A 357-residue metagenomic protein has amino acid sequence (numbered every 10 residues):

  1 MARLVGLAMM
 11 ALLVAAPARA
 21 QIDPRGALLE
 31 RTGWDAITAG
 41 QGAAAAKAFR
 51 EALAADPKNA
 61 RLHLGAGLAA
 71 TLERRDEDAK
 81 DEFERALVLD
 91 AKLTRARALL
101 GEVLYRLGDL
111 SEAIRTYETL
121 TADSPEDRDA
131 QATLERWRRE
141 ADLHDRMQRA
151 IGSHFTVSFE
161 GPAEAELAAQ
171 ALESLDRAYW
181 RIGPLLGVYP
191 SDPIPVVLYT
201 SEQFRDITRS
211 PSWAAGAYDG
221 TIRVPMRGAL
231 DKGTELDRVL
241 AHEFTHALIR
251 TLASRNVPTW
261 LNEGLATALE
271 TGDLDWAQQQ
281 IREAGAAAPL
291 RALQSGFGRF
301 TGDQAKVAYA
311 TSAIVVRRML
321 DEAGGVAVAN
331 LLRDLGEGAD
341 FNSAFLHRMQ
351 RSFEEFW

Functional and structural regions predicted by a protein language model:
Q21-T38, A43, E51, K58-N59 (+9 more regions): Beta/coil-rich, acidic/histidine-enriched accessory regions frequently appended to metallopeptidases
T38-A39, L72-E73, R106, E140: Register position in tetratricopeptide repeats
N59, L93, D127-R128: Residue-level recognition of tetratricopeptide repeat
R146-P258, L269-A277, E283-A308, S312 (+1 more regions): Juxtacatalytic substrate-recognition/specificity segment
